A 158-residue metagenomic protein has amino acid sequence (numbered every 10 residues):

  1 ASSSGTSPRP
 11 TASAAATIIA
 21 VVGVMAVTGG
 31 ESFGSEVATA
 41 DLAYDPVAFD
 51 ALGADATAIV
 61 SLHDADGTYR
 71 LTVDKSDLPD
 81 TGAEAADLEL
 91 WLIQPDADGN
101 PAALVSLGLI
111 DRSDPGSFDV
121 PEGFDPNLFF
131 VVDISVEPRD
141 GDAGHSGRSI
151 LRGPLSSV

Functional and structural regions predicted by a protein language model:
A1, T6-V158: N-terminal targeting/export leaders
